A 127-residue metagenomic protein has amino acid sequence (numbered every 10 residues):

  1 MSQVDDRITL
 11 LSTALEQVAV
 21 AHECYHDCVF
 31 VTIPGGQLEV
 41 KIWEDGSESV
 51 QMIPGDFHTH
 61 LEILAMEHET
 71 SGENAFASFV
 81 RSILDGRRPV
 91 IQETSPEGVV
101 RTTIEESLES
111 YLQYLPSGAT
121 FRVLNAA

Functional and structural regions predicted by a protein language model:
M1-V4, I8-L15, S78-A127: Acidic, proline/glycine-rich low-complexity IDRs
D5-D6, D27, D45-E48, D56 (+2 more regions): Acidic-enriched, low-complexity/disordered segments with a strong bias for Aspartate over Glutamate
T9-L11, A19, F30, H68-T70: A short linear-motif detector with a strong N-terminal bias
L15-C28, P89-V90: Short secondary-structure junctions
D27-P34, V50-M52, V99-E106, Q113: Generic recognition of long tandem-repeat/solenoid scaffolds
Q37-N74, Y114-A127: Intrinsically disordered, low-complexity regulatory segments enriched in Ser/Thr/Pro and charged residues
